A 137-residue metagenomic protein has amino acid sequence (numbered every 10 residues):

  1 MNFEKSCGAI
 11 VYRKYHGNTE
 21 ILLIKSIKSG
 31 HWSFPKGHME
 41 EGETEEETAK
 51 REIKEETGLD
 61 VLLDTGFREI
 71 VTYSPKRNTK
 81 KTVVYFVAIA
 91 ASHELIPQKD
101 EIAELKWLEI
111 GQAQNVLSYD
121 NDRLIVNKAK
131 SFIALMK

Functional and structural regions predicted by a protein language model:
M1-E20: Conserved N-terminal beta-strand and adjoining loop/helix that marks the start of the Nudix/MutT-like hydrolase domain
M1-F3, R77-T82, K99-I102: A generic structural micro-feature
C7, G37, R51, L108-G111: Structural detector for helix-capping/boundary residues
V11, L23, Y85-I89: Short, well-ordered beta-strand micro-motif
R13-H16, I27, I89-E94, I110-G111: Short loop segments at secondary-structure junctions
G17-E55, L59-D60: Conserved Nudix-box catalytic region and its N-terminal flanking loop in Nudix hydrolases and closely related
S29-W32, I96-K137: Nudix hydrolase/Nudix homology domain
G58-E94: Active-site segment of metal-dependent pyrophosphate-handling enzymes, primarily the Nudix hydrolase catalytic core
